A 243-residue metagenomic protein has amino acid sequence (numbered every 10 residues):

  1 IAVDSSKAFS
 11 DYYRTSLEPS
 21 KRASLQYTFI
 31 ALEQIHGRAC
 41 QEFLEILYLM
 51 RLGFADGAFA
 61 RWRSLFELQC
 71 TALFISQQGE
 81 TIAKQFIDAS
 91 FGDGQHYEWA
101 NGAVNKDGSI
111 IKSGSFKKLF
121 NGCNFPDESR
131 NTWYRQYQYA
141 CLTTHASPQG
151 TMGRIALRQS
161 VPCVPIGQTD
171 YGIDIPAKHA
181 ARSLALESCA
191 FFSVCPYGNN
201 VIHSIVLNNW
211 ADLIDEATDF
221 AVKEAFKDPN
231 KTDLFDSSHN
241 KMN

Functional and structural regions predicted by a protein language model:
I1-N243: A cross-kingdom marker of C-terminal helix-rich interaction/assembly modules
